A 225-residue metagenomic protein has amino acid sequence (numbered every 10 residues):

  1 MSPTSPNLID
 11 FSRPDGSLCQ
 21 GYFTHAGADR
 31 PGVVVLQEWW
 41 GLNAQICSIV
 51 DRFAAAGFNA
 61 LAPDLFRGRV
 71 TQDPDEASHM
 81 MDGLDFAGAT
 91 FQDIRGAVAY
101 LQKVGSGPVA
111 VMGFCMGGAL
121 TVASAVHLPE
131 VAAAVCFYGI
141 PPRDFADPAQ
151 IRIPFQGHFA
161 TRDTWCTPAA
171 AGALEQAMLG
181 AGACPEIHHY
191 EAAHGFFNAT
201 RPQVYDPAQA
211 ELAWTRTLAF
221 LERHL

Functional and structural regions predicted by a protein language model:
M1-L225: N-terminal cap/leader regions of alpha/beta-hydrolase-fold enzymes, predominantly small-molecule hydrolases
